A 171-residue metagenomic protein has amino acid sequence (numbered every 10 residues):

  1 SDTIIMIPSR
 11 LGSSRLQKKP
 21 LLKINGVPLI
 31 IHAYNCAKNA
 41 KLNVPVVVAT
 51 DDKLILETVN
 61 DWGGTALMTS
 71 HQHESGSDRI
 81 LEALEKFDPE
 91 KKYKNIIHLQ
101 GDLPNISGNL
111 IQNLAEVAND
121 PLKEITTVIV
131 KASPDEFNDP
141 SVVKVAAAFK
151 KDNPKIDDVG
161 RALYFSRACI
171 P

Functional and structural regions predicted by a protein language model:
D2-T50: N-terminal glycine-rich phosphate-binding loop and ensuing alpha1 helix
P8, H98-Q100, V128-I129: Short beta-strand segments
G26, H71, G101, A147 (+1 more regions): Active-site donor-binding loop signature of nucleotide-sugar glycosyltransferases
N43, K91-Y93, D120-K123: Short, high-confidence coil segments that cap the C-terminus of an alpha-helix and link into the following beta-strand
V47, K53-L99, L103-E116: Short phosphate-binding loop-to-helix
I106-P171: Conserved core of the sugar-phosphate nucleotidyltransferase
